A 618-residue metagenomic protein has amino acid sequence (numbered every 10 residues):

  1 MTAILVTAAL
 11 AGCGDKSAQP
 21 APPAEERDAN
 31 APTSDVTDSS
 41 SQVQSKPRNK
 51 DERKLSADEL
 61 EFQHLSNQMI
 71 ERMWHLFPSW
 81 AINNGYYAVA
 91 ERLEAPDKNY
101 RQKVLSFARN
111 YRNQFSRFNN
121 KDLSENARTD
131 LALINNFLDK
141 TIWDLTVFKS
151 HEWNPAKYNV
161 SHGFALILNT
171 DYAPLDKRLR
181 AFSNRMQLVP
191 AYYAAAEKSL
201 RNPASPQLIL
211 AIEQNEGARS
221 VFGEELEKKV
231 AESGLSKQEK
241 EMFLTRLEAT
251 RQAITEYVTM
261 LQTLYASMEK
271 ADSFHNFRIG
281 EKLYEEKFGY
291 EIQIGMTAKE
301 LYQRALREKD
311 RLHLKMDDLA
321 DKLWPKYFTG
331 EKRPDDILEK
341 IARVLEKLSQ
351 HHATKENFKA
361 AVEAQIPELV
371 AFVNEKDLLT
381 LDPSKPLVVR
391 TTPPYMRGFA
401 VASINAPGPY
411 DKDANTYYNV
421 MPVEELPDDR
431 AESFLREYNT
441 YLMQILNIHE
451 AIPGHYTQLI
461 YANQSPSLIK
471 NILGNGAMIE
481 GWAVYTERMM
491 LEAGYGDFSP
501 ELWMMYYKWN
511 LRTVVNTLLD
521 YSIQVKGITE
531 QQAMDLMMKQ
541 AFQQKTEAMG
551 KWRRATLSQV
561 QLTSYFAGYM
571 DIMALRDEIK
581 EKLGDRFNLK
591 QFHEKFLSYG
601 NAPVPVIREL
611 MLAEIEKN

Functional and structural regions predicted by a protein language model:
M1-L5: Sec-dependent N-terminal signal peptides
A9-G12: C-terminal motif of bacterial Sec signal peptides marking the signal peptidase cleavage site
K16-P20, R27, P32-N618: N-terminal maturation segment of proteins
